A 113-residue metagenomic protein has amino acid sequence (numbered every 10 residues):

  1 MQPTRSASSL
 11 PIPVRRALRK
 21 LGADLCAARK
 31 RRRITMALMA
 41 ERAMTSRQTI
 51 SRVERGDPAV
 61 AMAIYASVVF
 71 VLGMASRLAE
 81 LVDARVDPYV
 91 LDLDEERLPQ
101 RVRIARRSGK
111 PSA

Functional and structural regions predicted by a protein language model:
S6-R31: A short, Lys/Arg-rich alpha-helix, primarily the initiator
L25, M36, R47, M62-Y65: Helix-turn-helix DNA-binding elements, focusing on the entry/boundary residues of the two helices that contact DNA
R33-S51: Short alpha-helical DNA-recognition segment
G56-F70: Short, basic-rich loop-to-helix N-cap that marks the start of a DNA-contacting helix
A79-A113: Short, charged recognition helix plus adjacent turn of helix-turn-helix-like nucleic-acid-binding domains
